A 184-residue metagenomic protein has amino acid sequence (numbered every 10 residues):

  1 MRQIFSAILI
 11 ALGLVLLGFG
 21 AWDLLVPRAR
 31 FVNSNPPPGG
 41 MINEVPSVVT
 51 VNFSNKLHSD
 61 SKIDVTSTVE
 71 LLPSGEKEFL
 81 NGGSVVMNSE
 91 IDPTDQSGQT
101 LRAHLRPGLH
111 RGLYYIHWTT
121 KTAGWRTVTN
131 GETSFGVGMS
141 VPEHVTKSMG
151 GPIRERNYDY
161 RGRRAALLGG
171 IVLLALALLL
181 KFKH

Functional and structural regions predicted by a protein language model:
M1-A29: Hydrophobic secretory-pathway targeting helix
G18-V32, W125-H184: Extracytoplasmic/periplasmic copper-protein system
G20, L25, F31, M41-E44 (+1 more regions): Acidic, low-complexity Ser/Thr/Gly/Pro-rich repeat segments typical of extracellular/periplasmic and surface-exposed
P36-P37: Surface-exposed, proline-enriched loop/turn segments that connect beta strands in immunoglobulin-like
